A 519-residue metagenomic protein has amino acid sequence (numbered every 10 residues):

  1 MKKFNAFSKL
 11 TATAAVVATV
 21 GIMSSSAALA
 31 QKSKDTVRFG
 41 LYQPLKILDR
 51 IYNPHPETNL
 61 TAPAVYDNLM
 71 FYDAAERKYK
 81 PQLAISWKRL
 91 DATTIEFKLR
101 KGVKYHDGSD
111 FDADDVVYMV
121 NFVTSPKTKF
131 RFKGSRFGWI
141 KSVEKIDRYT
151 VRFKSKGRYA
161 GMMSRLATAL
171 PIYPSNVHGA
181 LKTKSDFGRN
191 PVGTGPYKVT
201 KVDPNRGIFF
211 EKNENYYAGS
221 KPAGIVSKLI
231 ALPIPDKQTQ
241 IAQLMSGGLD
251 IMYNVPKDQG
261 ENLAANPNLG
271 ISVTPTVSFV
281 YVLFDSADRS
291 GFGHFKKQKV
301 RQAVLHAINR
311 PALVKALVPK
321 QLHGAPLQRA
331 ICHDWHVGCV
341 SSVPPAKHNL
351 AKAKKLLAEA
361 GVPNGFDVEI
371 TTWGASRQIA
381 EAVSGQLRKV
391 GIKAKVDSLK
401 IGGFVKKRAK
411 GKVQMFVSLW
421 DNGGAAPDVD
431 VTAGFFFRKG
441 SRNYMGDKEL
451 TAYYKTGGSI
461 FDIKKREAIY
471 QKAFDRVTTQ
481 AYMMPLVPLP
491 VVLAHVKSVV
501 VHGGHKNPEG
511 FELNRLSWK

Functional and structural regions predicted by a protein language model:
Q31-K32, K88, K98, S135-V177 (+1 more regions): Surface-exposed binding/hinge segments that line and control ligand-binding clefts or catalytic entry sites
R38, D112-N121, R148-K154, G195-P196 (+6 more regions): Alpha-helical secondary-structure segments
G40-D91, N121, V192: N-terminal lobe/hinge region of extracytoplasmic solute-binding protein
L45, D203, G207, K212 (+4 more regions): Detector for C-terminal structural segments
D73-A75, A167-G224, I230, L350-A351 (+1 more regions): Gly/Pro-rich hinge or "lid" segments in bacterial periplasmic/extracellular proteins
I85-K129, I146, R152-K154, Q243 (+1 more regions): Aromatic- and charge-enriched surface segment that lines or borders ligand/interaction sites
S185-G188, N215-N262, K393-K395: Ligand-site clamp/hinge motif
Y197, G291, H323-E359, Q378: Structural transition elements
